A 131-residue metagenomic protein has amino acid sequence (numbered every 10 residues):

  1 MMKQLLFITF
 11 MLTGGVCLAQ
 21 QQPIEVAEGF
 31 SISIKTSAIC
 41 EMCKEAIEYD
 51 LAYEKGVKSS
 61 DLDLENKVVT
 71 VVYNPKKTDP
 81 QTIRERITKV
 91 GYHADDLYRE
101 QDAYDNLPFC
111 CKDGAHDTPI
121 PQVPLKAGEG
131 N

Functional and structural regions predicted by a protein language model:
M1-V26: Bacterial Sec-dependent N-terminal signal peptides
M11-T13, I34-S37, Y104-D105: Processing junctions and N-termini across compartments
Q21-P23, A127-N131: Short acidic DE-rich linear segments
V26-A38: Short glycine-/aliphatic-rich beta-strand segments at the starts of folded cytosolic domains
A38-A46: Conserved redox-active cysteine motifs that mediate thiol-disulfide chemistry, especially di-cysteine Cys-X(1-2)-Cys
I47-D63: Short acidic amphipathic segments
S59-D105: Mid-chain, structured segments of secreted extracytoplasmic proteins
Y104-G128: Short, low-order "capping/linker" segments at domain edges
